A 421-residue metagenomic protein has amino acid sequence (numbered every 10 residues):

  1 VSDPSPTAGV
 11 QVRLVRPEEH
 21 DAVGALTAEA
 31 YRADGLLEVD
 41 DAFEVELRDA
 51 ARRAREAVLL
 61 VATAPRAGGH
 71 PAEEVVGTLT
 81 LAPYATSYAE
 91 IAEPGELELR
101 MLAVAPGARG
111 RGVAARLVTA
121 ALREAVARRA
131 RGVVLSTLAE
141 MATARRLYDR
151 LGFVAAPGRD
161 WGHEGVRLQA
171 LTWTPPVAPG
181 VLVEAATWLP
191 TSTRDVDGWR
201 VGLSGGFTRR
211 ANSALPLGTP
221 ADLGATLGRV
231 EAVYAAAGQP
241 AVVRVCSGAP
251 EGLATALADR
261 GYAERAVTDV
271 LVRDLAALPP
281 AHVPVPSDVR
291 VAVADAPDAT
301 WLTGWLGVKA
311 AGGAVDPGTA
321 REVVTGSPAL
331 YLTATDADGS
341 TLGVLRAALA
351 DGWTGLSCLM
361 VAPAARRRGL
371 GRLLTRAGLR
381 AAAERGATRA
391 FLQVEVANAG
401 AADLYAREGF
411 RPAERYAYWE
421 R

Functional and structural regions predicted by a protein language model:
V1-P6, P83-T86, W173, L223-A299 (+1 more regions): Acyl-donor-binding surface of acyltransferase catalytic domains
P6, E29, G95, R131-R145 (+5 more regions): C-terminal "cap" of GNAT-fold acetyltransferases
L14-D21, A25-P106, V118-A120, E124 (+4 more regions): Acetyl-CoA-dependent GNAT
V104, G110-R123, D149-R150, A225-E231 (+4 more regions): Conserved acetyl-CoA-binding loop-helix of GNAT-fold acetyltransferases
A125-S136, A237-C246, A382-Q393: Conserved GNAT acetyl-CoA-binding A-motif
P175-A236, P250, A254: N-terminal charged segments
L345-E408, A413-Y418: Glycine/small-residue-rich hydrophobic helix-like segments
